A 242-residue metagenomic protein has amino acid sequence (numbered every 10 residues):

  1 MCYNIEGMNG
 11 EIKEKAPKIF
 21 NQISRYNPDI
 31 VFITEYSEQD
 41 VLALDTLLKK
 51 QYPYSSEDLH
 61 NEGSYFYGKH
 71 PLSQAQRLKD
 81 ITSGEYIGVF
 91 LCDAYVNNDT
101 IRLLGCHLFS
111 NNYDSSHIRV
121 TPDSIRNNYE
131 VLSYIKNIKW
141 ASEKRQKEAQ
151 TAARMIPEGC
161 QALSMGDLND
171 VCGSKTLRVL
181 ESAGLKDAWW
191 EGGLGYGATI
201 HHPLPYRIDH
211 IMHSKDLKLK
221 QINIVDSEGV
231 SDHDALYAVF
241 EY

Functional and structural regions predicted by a protein language model:
M1-L47, S64, Y242: N-terminal, active-site-proximal structural segment of metallo-dependent hydrolase catalytic domains
M1-N9, T100-F109, V131-I135: Active-site-proximal beta-strand elements of phosphoester/diester hydrolases
Y3-I5, Y36, L108, D167-L168 (+1 more regions): Active-site metal-binding loops of divalent metal-dependent hydrolases
M8-E11, E38-L42, N61, N111 (+3 more regions): Active-site environment of divalent metal-dependent phosphoester hydrolases
T34-I118, N223-V225: Structured beta-strand-rich core segments of catalytic domains in phosphoester-bond hydrolases
L104, A141-M165: His/acidic metal-ligating clusters that form di-metal
H117-K139: A solvent-exposed, charged loop/short amphipathic helix patch at secondary-structure junctions
A153-A162, L168-Y242: Metal-dependent phosphoester-hydrolase catalytic domains
